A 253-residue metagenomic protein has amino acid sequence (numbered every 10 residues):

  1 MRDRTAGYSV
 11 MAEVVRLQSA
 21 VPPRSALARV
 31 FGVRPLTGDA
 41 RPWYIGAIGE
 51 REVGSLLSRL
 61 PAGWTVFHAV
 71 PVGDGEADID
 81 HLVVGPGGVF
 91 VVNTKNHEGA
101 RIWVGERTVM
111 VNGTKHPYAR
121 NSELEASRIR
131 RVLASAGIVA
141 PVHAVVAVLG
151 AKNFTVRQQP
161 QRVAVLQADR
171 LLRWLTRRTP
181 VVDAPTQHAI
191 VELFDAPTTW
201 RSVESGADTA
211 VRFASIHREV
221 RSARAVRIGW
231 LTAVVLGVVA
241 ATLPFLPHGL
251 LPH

Functional and structural regions predicted by a protein language model:
M1-A77, P86, M110-H253: Surface-exposed interaction regions that form or flank ligand-binding interfaces
V84-V104, P247-L250: Active-site beta-strand-loop-beta-strand hairpin of nuclease catalytic cores that positions key catalytic residues
R107: Active-site-adjacent structural patch at catalytic or cofactor/ligand-binding sites
